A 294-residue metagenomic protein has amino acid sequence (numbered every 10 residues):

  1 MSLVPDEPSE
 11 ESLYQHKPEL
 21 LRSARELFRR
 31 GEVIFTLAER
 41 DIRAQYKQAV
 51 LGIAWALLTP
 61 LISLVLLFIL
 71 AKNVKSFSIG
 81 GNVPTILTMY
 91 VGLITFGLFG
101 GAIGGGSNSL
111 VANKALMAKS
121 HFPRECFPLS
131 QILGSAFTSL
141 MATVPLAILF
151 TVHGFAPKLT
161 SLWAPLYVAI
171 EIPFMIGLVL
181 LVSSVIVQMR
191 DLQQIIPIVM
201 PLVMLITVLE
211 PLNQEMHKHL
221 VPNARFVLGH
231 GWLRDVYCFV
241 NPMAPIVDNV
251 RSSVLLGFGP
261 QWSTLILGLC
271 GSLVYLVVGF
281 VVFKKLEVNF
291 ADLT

Functional and structural regions predicted by a protein language model:
M1-T294: Hydrophobic transmembrane alpha-helices and immediately adjacent juxtamembrane helices of multi-pass inner-membrane
